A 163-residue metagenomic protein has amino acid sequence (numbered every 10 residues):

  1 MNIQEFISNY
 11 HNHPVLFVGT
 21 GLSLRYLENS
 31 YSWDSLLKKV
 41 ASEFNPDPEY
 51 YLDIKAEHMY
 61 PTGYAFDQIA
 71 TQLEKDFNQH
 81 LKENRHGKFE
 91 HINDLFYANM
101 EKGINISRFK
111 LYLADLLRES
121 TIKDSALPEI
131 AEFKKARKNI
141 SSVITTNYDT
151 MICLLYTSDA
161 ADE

Functional and structural regions predicted by a protein language model:
M1-S158: Conserved catalytic-core helix/loop/strand module for nucleotide-ribose chemistry
D159-E163: A short, hydrophobic C-terminal helix/tail in secreted or cell-surface proteins
